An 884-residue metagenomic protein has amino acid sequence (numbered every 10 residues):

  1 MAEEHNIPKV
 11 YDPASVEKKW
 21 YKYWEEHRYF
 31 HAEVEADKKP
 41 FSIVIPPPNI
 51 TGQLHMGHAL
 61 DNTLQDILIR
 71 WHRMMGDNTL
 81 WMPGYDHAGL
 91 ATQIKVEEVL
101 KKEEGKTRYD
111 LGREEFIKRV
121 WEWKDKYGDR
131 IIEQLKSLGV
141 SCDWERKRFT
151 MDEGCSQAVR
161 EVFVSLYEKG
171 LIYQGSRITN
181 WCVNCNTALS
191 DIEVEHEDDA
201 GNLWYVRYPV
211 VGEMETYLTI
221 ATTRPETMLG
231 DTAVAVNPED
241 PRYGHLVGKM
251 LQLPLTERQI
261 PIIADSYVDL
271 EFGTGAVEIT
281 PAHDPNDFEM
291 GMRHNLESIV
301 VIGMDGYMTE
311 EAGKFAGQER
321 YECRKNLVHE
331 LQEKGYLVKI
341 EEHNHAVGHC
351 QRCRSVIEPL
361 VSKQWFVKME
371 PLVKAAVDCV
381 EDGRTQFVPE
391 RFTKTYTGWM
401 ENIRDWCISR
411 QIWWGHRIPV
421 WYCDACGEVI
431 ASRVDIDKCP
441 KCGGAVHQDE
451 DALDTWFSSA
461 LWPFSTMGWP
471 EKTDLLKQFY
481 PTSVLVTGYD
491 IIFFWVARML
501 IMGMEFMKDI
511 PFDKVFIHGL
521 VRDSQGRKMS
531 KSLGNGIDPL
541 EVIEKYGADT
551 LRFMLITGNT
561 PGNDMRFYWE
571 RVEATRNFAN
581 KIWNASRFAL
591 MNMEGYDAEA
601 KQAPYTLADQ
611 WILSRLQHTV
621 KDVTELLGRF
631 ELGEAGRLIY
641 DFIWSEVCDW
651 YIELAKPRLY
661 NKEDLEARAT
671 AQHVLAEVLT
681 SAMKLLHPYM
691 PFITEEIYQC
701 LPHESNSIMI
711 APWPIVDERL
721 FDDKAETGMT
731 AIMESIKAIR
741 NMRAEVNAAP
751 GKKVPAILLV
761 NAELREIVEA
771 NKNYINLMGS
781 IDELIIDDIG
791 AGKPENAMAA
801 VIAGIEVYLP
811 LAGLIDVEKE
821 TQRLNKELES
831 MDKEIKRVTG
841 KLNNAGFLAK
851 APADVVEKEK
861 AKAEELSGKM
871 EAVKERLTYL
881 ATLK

Functional and structural regions predicted by a protein language model:
A2-H5, V10, K19, Y23-H27 (+11 more regions): Residue patterns forming the tRNA-binding/recognition surfaces of aminoacyl-tRNA synthetases and related DALR
V16-E33, E239-D240: Amphipathic alpha-helical blocks
E33-V96, T150, V159, I220-T222 (+6 more regions): N-terminal catalytic cores of NTP/NDP-binding nucleotidyl/phosphoryl-transfer enzymes
A36-K38, P46-P47, L80-Q93, K147-C155 (+3 more regions): Short, solvent-exposed turn/loop segments enriched in Gly/Ser/Thr/Pro and often Arg
H58-L60, P285-M290, R498-F506, I639: Alpha-helical support elements that line or immediately flank enzyme active sites and cofactor-binding pockets
A59-I67, L218-P254, V277-D284, H294-V300 (+3 more regions): Extended active-site and interfacial segments that coordinate phosphate-rich ligands in large catalytic machineries
R70-N78, V99-Y109, E133, S137-C142 (+19 more regions): Secondary-structure transition/capping motifs at alpha-helix termini and the adjoining loop/turn into the next element
Y205, G398-F457, L461, E505-A548 (+2 more regions): Feature 926 captures the class I aminoacyl-tRNA synthetase adenylation module centered on the KMSKS loop
